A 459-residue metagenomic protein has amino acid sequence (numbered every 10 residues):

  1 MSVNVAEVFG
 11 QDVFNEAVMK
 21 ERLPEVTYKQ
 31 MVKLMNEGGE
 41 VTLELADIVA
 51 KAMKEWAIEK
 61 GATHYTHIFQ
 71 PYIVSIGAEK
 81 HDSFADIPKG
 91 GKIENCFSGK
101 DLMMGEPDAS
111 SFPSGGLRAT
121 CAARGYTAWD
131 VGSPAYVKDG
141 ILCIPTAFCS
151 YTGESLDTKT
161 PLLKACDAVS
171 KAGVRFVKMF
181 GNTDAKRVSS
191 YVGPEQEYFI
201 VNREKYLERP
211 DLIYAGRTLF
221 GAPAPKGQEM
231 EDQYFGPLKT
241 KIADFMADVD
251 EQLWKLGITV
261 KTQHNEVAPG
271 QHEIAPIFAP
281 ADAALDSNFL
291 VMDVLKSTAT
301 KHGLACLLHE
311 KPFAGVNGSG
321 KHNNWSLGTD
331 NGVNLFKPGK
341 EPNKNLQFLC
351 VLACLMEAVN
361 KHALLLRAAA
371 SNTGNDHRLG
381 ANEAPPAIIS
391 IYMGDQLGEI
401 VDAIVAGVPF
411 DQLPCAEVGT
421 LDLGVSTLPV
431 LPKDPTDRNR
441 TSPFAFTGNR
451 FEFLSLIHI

Functional and structural regions predicted by a protein language model:
V8-A122: Active-site core of metal-dependent hydrolases
L23-V32, A50-A57, V74-I87, P134-V137 (+9 more regions): Structured alpha-helical segments in the cores of large, soluble enzyme domains
Q30, A52-K54, A185-V188, K261-Q263 (+3 more regions): Generic recognition of flexible, low-complexity loop/linker segments
T42, H64-T66, N95-C96, C143 (+8 more regions): Structured core elements
T42-E44, F180-V192, V260-H264, A305-H309 (+1 more regions): Flexible, glycine/charged-enriched surface loops at secondary-structure junctions
R124-D250, T427, L431-T441, F446-F451: ATP/Mg2+-dependent ligation/transfer catalytic cores
L212-A247, V267-A268, E273-L285, F289-D293 (+4 more regions): Loop-rich catalytic cores of soluble enzymes, especially ATP-dependent carboxylate-amine ligases and other
I457-I459: Conserved small/polar residues in nucleotide/adenosyl-binding loops
